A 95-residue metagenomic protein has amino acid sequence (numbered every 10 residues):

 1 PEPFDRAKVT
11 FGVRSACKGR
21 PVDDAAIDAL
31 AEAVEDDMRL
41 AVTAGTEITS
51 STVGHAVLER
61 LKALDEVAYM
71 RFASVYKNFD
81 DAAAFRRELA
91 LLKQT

Functional and structural regions predicted by a protein language model:
P1-T95: Long, C-terminal-biased catalytic regions of enzyme "large/alpha" subunits
